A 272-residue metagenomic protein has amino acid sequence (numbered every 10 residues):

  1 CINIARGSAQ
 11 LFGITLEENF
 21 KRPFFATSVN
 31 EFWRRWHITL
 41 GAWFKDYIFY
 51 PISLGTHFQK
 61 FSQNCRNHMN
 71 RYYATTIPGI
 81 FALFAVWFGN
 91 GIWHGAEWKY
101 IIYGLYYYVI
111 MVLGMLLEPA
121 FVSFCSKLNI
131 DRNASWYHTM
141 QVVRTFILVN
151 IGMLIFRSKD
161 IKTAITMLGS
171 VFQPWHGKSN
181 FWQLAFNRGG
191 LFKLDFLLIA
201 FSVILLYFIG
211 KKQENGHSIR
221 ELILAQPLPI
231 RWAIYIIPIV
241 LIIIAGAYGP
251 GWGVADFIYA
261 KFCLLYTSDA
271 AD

Functional and structural regions predicted by a protein language model:
C1-Y207, K211-L265: Membrane-embedded transmembrane alpha-helical bundles that form the catalytic cores of multi-pass lipid-modifying
Y266-D272: Conserved small/polar residues in nucleotide/adenosyl-binding loops
